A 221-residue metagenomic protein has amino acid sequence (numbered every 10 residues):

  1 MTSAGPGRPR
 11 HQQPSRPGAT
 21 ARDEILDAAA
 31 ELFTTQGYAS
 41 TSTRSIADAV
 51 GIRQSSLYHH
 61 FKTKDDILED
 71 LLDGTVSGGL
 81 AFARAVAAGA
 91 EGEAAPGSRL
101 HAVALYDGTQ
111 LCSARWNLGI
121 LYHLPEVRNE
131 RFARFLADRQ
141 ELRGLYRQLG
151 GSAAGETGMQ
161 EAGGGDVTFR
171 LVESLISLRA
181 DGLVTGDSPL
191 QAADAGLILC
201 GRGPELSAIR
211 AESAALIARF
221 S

Functional and structural regions predicted by a protein language model:
M1-P6, R143-M159, S177-S221: C-terminal peripheral helix-coil segments that are non-catalytic and often amphipathic
G7-H11: Arg/Lys-rich, glycine/proline-spaced intrinsically disordered segments in nuclear chromatin/transcription regulators
A21-A29, I46-A47, L71-A83, Y146: Generic hydrophobic, amphipathic alpha-helix propensity
E24, L32-D70: Helix-turn-helix
K64, T75, G79, L100-V103 (+2 more regions): Hydrophobic/aromatic residues within well-ordered alpha-helical segments
D70, R84-S113: Hydrophobic alpha-helical connector segments
L80, R128-R170, D194: Amphipathic alpha-helical packing segments from all-alpha helical-bundle domains
R99-A102, Q110-A133, R147, D166-F169 (+1 more regions): Amphipathic alpha-helical segments used for helix-helix packing
